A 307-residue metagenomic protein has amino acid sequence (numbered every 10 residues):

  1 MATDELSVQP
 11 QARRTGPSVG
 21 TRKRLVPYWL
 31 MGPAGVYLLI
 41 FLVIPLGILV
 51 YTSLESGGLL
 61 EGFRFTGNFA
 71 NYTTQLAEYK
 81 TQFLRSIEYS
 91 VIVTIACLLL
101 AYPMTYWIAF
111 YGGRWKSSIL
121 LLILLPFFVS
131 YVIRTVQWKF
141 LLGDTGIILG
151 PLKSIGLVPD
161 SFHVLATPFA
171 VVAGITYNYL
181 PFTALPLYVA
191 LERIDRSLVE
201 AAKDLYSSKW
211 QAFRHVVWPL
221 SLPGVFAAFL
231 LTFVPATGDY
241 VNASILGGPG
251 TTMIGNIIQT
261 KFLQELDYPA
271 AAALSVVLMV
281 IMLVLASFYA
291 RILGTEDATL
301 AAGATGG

Functional and structural regions predicted by a protein language model:
A2-P10, R14, S18, Y28 (+4 more regions): C-terminal transmembrane helix and the adjacent membrane-cytosol boundary/short C-terminal tail of inner/organellar
G16, G20, T135-T176, W210 (+1 more regions): Membrane-interfacial helix termini and adjacent extracytoplasmic/periplasmic loops of multi-pass transporters
T21-L25, L84, R114-S117, P168-A170 (+1 more regions): Amphipathic cytosolic juxtamembrane alpha-helices at the membrane-cytosol interface of multi-pass membrane transporters
Y28, L54-I95, S161, L263-L266: Periplasmic/extracellular loop-to-transmembrane helix junction in inner-membrane transport proteins
P33-V36, I40-L42, L125, Y177 (+4 more regions): Transmembrane alpha-helices
L39-K80, T145-G146, G247-P249, G307: Short membrane-interfacial helix/loop motifs at transmembrane-helix boundaries
E61-R64, Y240-L266, A302-G307: Glycine-rich helix-loop "coupling/hinge" segments at transmembrane-helix boundaries in multipass transporters
I92-L124, S197-V199, A290-G294: Transmembrane-helix boundary motif in ABC transporter permease subunits
